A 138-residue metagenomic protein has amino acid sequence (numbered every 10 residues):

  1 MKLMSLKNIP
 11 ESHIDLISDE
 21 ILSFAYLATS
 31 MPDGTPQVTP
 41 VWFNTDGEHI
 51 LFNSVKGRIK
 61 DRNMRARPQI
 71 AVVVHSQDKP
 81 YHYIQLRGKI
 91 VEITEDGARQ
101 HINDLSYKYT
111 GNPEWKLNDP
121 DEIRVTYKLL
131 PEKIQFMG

Functional and structural regions predicted by a protein language model:
M1-I21: Extreme N-terminal tail/first-helix region
M1-N8, H82-G138: Charged, gly/pro-rich active-site loop segments
S12-H13, K60, H101: Hydrophobic alpha-helical segments typical of transmembrane helices and their membrane-interface/capping positions
L22-V55, M64, V72-V74, Q85: Short beta-strand segments
D33-T35, S76-P80, D119-D121: A short beta-turn/loop motif at secondary-structure boundaries
V55, S76-Q77, P131-E132: Short secondary-structure boundary segments
R58-K60, K79: Short, surface-exposed beta-strand-loop junctions and turns on beta-sheet-rich folds
D61-R67, Y83, G111: A short, polar/proline- and glycine-enriched secondary-structure boundary/capping micro-motif
